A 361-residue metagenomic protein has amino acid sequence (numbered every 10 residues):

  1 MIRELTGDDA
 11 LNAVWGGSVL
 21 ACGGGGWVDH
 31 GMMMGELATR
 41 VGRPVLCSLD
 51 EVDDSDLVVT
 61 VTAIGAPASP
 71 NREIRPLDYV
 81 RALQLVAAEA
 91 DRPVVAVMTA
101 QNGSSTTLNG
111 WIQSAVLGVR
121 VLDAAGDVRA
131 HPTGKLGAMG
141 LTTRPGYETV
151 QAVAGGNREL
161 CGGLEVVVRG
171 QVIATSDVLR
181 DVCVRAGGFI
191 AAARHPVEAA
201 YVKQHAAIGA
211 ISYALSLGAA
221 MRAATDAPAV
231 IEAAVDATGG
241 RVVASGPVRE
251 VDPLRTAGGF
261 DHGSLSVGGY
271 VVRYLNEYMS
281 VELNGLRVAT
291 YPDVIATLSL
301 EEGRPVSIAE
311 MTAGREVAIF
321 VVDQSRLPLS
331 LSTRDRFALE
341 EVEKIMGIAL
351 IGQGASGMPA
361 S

Functional and structural regions predicted by a protein language model:
L11-A63, G303, S307-S325: N-terminal low-complexity or amphipathic/hydrophobic leaders
W27-G31, Y79-V80, A100-W111, V128-P132: Short glycine/serine/threonine-rich phosphate/pyrophosphate-binding segments that cradle anionic phosphate groups
E51-V95: Glycine-rich oxoanion-binding loops at beta->alpha junctions
V52-P67, L136-D181: A structural-propensity feature for long, helix-poor, extended segments
P93-G103, R120-A124: A short, small-residue-rich loop immediately preceding and capping a beta-strand
A115-K135: Short, acidic/small-residue loops that bind anionic groups at enzyme active sites
Y213-L265: Oxyanion-binding "anion nests"
E250-S361: C-terminal non-catalytic interaction/assembly regions of soluble proteins
